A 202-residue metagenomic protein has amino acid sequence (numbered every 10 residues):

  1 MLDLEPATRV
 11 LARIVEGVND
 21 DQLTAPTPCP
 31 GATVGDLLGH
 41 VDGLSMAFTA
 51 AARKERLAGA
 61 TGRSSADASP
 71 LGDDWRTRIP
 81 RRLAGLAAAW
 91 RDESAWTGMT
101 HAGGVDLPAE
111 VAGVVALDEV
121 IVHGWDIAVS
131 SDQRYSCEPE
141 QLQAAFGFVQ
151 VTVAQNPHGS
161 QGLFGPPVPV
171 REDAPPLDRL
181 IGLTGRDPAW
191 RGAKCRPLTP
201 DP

Functional and structural regions predicted by a protein language model:
L2-D3, A7-V10, G17-P30, A47-A87 (+1 more regions): Structured surface interface patches that mediate subunit assembly and partner/cofactor docking
L37: Extended, alpha-helix-rich binding/interface surfaces that flank or overlap catalytic cores and mediate recognition
